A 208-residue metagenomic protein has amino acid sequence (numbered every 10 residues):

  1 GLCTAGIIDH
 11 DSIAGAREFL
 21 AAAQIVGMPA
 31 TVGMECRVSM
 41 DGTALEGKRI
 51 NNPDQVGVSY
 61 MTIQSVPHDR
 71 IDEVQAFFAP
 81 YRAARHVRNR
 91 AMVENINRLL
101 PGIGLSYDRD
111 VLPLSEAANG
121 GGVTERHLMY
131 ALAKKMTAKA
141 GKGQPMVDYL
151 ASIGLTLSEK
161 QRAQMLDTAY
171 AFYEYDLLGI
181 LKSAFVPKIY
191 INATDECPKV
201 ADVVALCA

Functional and structural regions predicted by a protein language model:
G1, P80-A208: Domain-core and long-helix interface of multi-subunit machines
G1-N119, V123: A metal-dependent hydrolase metal-coordination microenvironment
